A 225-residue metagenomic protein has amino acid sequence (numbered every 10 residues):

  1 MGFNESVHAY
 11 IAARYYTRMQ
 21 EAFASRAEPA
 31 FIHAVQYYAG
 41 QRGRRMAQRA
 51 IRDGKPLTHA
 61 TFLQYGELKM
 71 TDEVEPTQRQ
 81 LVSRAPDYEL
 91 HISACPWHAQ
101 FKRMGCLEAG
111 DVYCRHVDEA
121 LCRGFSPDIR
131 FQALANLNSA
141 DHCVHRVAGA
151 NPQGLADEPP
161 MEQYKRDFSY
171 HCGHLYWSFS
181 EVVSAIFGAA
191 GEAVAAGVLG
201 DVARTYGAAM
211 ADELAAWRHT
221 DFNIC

Functional and structural regions predicted by a protein language model:
M1-D87, P96-H116, R130-H142, A148-C225: N-terminal accessory segment detector
F125-D128: A structural motif corresponding to the C-terminal end of an alpha-helix and its immediate exit/capping segment
